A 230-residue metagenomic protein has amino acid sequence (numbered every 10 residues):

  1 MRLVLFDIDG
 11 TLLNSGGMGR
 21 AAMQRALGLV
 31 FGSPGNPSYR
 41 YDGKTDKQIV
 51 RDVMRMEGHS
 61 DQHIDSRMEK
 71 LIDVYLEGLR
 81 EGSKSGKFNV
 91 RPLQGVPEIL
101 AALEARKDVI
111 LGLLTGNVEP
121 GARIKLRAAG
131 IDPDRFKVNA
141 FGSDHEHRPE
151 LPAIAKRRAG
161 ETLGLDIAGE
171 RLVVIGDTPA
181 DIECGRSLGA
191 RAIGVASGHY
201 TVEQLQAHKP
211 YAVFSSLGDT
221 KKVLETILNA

Functional and structural regions predicted by a protein language model:
M1-D42, Q48-R55, V202: Active-site neighborhood of HAD-like aspartate-dependent phosphohydrolases
T11, V96-A129, N139-E146: Substrate-recognition element of Asp-dependent hydrolases with the DxDx(T/V) motif
Y39-D42, D65-E69, P133-H147: A short, structured active-site edge motif that brings together acidic residues
R55-A101: Metal-dependent phosphoesterase signature
L100, E104, K156, I182-S187: Surface-exposed amphipathic alpha-helices with a cationic face
A140, A212-L217: Short acidic-hydrophobic, aromatic-tinged amphipathic segments that line or gate anion-handling sites
L151-I182: Conserved Lys-Pro-Asp/Glu-containing loop-to-beta segment of HAD-superfamily phosphomonoesterases, centered on
V174-A212: Acidic, Mg2+-coordinating phosphoryl-transfer loop and its flanking beta/alpha structural elements, shared across
